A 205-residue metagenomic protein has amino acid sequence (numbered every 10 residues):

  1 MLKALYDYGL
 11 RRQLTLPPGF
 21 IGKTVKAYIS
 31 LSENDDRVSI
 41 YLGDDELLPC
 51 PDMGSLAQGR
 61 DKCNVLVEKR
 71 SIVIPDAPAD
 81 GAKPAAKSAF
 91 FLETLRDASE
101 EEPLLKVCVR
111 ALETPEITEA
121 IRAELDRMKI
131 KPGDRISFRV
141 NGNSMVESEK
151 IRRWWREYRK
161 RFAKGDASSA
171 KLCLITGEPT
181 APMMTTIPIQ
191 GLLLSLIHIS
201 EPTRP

Functional and structural regions predicted by a protein language model:
M1-K171, S200, R204: Conserved phosphate-interacting/catalytic interface
C173-T176: Short cysteine-rich clusters marking metal-coordination/redox-active sites
E178-S200, R204: Domain-exit/linker segments immediately C-terminal to small folded modules
